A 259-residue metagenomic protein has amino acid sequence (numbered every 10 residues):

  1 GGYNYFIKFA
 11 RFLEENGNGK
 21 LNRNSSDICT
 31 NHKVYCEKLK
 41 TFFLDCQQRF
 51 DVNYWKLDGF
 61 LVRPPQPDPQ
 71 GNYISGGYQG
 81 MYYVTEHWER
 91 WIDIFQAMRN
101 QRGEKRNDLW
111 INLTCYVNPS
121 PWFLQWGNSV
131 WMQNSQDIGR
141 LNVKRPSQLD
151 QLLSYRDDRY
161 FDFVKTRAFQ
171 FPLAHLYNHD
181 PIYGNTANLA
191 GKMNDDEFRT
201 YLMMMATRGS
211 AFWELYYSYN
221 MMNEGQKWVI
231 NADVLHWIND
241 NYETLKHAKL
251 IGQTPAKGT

Functional and structural regions predicted by a protein language model:
G1, W55-F60, N112-T114: Generic beta-strand/beta-sheet core signal
G1-F50, S135, K144-S147: Active-site-adjacent "subsite" loops/lids of carbohydrate-active enzymes
G1-Y3, F50, Y54, R199 (+1 more regions): Tryptophan-centric aromatic hotspots in well-structured domains and transmembrane helices
G2-A10, P65-P67, Y116-W126: Flexible glycine/acidic-rich beta-alpha junction loops that bind and position SAM and/or redox cofactors in anaerobic
K8-E14, P69-M81: Carbohydrate-binding/catalytic loop surfaces
G19-K40, I74-R90, N185-K192: The substrate-binding groove and active-site-proximal loops of carbohydrate-active enzymes, especially glycoside
K38-G71: Active-site groove signature of glycoside hydrolases
H87-T259: Active-site-proximal substrate-binding groove within the catalytic cores of carbohydrate-active enzymes
